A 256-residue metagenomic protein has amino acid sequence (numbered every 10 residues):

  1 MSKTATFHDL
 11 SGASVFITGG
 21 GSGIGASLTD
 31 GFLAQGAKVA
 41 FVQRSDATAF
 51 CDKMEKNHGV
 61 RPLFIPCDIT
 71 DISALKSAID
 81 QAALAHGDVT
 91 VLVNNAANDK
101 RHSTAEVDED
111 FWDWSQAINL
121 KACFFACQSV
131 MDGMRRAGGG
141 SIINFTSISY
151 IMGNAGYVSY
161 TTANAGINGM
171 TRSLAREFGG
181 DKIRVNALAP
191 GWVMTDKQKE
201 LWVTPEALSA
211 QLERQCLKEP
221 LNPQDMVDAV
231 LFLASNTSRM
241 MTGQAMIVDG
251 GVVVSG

Functional and structural regions predicted by a protein language model:
S2-T6, M152, L231, T242-G256: Short C-terminal tail/terminal secondary-structure segment of NAD(P)H-dependent dehydrogenase/reductase domains
S14, G21-S22: Conserved glycine-rich cofactor-binding loop
Q35-F50: Conserved glycine-rich Rossmann-like NAD(P)H-binding loop of the short-chain dehydrogenase/reductase
S103-T104, D108-Q116, Q211: Substrate-binding pocket helix/loop in short-chain dehydrogenase/reductase
C127, A163, T171: Active-site helix of classical SDR
D132, R176-G180, R239: Alpha-helical segment proximal to the catalytic Tyr-Lys
S147: Residue(s) in the substrate-gating loop at a strand-loop-helix junction that position the organic substrate next
